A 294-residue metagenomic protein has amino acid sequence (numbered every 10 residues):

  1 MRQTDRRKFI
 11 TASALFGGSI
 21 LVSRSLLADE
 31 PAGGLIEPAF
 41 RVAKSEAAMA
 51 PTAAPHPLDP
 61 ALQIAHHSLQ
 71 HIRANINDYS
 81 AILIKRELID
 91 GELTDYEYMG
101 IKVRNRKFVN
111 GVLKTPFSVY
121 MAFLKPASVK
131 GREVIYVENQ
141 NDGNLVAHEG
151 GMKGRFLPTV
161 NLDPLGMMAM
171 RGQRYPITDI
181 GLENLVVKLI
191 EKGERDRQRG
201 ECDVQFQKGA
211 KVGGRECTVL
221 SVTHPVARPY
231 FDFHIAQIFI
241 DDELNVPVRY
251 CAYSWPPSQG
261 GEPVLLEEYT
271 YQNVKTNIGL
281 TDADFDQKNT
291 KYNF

Functional and structural regions predicted by a protein language model:
M1, I76, P116, F231-F233 (+1 more regions): A broad structural signal for short, well-ordered beta-strand segments within beta-sheet-rich domains
M1-I20: N-terminal secretory signal peptides and thylakoid transit peptides that target proteins across membranes
Q3, L21, P38-R41, K192: Intrinsically disordered, low-complexity regions enriched in serine, threonine, proline and polar/charged residues
R6, I10, A28, L88-D90 (+3 more regions): Gly/Pro-enriched, hydrophobic low-complexity segments that function as extracytoplasmic propeptides/linkers
I20-L21, P256: Short arginine-rich
S23-A53: C-terminal segment of N-terminal export signals and the immediately downstream linker at the start of the mature
D59-G154: N-terminal mature ectodomain segment of secretory-pathway/periplasmic proteins
